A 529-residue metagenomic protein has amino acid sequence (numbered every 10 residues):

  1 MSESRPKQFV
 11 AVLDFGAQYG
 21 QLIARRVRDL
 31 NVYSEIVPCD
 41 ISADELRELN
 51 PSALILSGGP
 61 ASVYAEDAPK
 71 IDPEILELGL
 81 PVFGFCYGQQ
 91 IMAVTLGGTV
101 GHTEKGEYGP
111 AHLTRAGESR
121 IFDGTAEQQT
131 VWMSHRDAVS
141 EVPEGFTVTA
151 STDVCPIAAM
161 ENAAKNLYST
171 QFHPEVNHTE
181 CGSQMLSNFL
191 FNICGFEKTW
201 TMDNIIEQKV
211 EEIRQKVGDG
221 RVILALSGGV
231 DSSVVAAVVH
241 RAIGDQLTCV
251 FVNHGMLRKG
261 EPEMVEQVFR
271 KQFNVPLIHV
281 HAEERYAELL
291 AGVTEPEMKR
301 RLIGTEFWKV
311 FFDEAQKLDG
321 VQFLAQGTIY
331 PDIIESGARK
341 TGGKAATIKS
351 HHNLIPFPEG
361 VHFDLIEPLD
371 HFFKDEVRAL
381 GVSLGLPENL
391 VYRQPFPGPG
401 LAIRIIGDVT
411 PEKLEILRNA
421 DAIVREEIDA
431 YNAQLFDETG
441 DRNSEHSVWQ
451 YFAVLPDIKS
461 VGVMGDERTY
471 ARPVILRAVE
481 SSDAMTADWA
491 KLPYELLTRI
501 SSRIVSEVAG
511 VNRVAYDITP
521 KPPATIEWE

Functional and structural regions predicted by a protein language model:
M1-A53, P60-E66, K70-I71, L76-L78 (+3 more regions): RNA-binding accessory domains that recognize and position tRNA/RNA substrates
S57-P60, I329: Short glycine-/small-residue-rich Rossmann-like dinucleotide-binding loops
V82-G88: Conserved helicase ATPase motor motifs in RecA-like P-loop NTPase domains
E175, I329-Y330: Catalytic metal-binding/acid-base residues of hydrolase active sites
Q326-T328, I334: Extended catalytic-interface subdomain
